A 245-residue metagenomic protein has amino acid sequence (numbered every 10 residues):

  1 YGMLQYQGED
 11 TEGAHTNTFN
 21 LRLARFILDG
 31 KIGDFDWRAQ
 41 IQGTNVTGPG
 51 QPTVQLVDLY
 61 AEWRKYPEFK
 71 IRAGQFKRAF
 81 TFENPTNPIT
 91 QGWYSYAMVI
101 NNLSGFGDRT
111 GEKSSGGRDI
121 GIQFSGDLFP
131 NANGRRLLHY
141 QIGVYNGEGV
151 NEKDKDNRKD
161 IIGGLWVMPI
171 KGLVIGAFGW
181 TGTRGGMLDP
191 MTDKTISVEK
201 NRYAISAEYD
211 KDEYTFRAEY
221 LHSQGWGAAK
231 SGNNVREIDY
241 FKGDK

Functional and structural regions predicted by a protein language model:
Y1-V150, K155-I162, W166-A177: Outer membrane beta-barrel
W166-K245: Detector for outer-membrane/organellar transmembrane beta-barrel domains, recognizing the amphipathic beta-strand
